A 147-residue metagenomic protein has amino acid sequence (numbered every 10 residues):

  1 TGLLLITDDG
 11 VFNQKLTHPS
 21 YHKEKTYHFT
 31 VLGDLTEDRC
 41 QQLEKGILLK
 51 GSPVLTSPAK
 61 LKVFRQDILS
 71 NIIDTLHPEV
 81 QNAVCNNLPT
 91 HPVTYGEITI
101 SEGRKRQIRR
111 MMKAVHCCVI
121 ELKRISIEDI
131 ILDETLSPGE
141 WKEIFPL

Functional and structural regions predicted by a protein language model:
T1-L147: RNA pseudouridine synthases
